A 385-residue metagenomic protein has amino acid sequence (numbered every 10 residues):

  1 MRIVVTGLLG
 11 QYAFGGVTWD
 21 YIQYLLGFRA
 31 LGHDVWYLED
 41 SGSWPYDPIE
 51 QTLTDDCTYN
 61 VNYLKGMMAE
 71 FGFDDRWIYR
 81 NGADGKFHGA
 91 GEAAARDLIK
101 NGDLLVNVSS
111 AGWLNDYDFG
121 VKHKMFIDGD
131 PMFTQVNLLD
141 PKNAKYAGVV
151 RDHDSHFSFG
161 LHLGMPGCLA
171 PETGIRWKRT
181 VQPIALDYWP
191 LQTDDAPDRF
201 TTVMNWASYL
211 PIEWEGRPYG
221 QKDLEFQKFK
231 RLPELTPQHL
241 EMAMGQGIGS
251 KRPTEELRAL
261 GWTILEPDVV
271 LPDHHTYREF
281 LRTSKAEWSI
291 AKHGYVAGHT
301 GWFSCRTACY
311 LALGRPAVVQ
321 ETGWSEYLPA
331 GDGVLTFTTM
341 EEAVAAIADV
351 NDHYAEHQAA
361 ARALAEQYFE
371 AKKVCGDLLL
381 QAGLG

Functional and structural regions predicted by a protein language model:
M1-Y12, N107, D198-L210: Short hydrophobic beta-strand segments
V4-L31, V35-G167, L271-T276, F280 (+1 more regions): Extended catalytic core of nucleotide-activated donor transferases of GT-like folds
G7-T18, I22-Q23, R29-P45, G220-D223 (+2 more regions): Catalytic binding pocket for nucleotide-activated donors in carbohydrate/polymer assembly enzymes
L26-D34, A69-R76, P131-F133, R151-S155 (+5 more regions): Structural alpha-beta junctions
S109-L114, L161-L163, Q246-K251, Q320-W324: Short, polar loop motifs at secondary-structure junctions
L114-G120, V150, P166-P171, R252-R258 (+1 more regions): Short loop/helix-cap segments at secondary-structure boundaries that form the rim of catalytic
G129, L161, R179-Q182, T339: Active-site donor-binding loop signature of nucleotide-sugar glycosyltransferases
G164-A286, G294: Conserved catalytic-core segment of nucleotide-activated headgroup transferases in glycan assembly
